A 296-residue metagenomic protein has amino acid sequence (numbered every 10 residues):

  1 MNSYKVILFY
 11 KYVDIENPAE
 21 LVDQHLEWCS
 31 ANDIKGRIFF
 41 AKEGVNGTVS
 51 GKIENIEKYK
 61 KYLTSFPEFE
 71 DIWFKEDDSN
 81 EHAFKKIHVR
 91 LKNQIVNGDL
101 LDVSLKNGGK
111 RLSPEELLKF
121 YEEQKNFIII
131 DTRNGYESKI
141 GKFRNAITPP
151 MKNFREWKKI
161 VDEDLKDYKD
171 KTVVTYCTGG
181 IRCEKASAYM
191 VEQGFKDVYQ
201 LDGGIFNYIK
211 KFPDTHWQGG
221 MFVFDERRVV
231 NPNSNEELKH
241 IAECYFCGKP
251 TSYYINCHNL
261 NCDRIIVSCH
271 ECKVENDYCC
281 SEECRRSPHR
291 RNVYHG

Functional and structural regions predicted by a protein language model:
N2-K110, N134-T172, I181-G296: Rhodanese-like catalytic fold shared by cysteine-dependent sulfurtransferases and DSP/PTP-type phosphatases
G109-S113, Y121-E122: A conserved helix-loop-strand patch within extracytoplasmic ligand-binding domains of the periplasmic binding
Y121-Q124, I147: Charged interaction segments
E123-K125, K169-D170: Short, well-ordered loop/turn elements at secondary-structure boundaries
I128-T132: Short hydrophobic beta-strand that contains or immediately precedes a catalytic carboxylate
T178: Aromatic-flanked redox-active Cys/Sec active sites in thiol-based oxidoreductases, especially the WC-centered
